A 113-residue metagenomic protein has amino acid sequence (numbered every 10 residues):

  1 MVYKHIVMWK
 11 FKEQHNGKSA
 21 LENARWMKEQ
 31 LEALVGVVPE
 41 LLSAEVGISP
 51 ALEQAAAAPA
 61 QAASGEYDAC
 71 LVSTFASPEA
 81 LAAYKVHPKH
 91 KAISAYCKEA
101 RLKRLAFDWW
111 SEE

Functional and structural regions predicted by a protein language model:
M1-A69, A76-A83, W109-E113: Short S/T/G/P-rich N-terminal loop/turn motif that feeds into the first structured element of a domain
C70-S73, K89: Hydrophobic alpha-helical segments of small multi-pass membrane proteins
T74-F75, A100: Conserved catalytic core of Hanks-type protein kinase domains
P78-K98: C-terminal structural segments of small proteins and small subunits
Y96-E113: Charge-dense polyanion-binding interfaces
